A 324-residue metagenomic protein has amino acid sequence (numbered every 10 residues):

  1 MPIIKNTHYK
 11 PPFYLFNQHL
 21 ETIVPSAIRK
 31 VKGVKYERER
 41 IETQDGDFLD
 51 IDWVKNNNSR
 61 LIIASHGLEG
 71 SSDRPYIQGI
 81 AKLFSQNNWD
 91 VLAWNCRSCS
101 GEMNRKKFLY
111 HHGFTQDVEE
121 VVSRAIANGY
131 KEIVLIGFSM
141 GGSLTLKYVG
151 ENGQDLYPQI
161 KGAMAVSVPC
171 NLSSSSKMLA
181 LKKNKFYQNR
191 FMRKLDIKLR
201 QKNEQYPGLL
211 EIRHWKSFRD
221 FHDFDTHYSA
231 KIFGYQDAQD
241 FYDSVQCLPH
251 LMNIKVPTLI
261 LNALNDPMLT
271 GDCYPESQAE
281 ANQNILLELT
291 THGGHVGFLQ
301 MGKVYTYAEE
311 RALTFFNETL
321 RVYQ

Functional and structural regions predicted by a protein language model:
L15-N57, L299-G302: N-terminal cap/lid segment of alpha/beta-hydrolase-fold proteins
S59-G67: Short beta-strand element of the alpha/beta-hydrolase
D73, A81-R105: Conserved alpha/beta-hydrolase
R97-V134: Catalytic nucleophile-loop/oxyanion-hole region of alpha/beta-hydrolase and closely related hydrolase-like folds
G129-K231: Alpha/beta-hydrolase-fold enzymes
I254, I260-N262: Short beta-strand/loop motif that positions the catalytic acidic residue of the alpha/beta-hydrolase fold
E280-V296: Catalytic histidine neighborhood in serine/cysteine hydrolases with alpha/beta-hydrolase-type architecture
G293-Y307: Catalytic histidine-centered segment of alpha/beta-hydrolase-like enzymes
